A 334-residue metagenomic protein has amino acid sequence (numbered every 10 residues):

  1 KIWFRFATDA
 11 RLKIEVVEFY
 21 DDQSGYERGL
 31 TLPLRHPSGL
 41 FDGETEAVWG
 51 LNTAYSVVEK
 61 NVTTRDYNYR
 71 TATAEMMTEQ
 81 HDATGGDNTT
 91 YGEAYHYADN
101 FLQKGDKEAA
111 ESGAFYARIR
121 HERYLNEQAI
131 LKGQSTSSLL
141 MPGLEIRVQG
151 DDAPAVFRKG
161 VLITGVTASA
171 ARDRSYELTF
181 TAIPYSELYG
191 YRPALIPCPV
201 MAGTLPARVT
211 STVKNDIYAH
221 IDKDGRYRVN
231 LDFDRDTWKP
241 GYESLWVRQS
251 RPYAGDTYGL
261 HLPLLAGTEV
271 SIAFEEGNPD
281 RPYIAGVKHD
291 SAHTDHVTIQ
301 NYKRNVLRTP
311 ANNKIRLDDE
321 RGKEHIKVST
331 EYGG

Functional and structural regions predicted by a protein language model:
K1-E187: Extended, domain-scale alpha-helical bundle/helix-rich regions
V16-E18, I146, T204-G334: Structural signature for extended repeat/solenoid scaffolds and their inter-repeat hinge/linker regions, spanning
Y26-R28, T71, L139-P142, E187-R192 (+3 more regions): Short, surface-exposed beta-strand/loop "edge" segments at domain boundaries and coil↔beta transitions
E46-L51, A202-R208: Polar/acidic, low-complexity leader/linker segments enriched in S/T/G and N/D
W49-A54, D152, I196-C198, D216-Y218 (+1 more regions): A generic local secondary-structure boundary/capping motif
Y55-V57, V200, D222: Extracellular/periplasmic catalytic domains that process cell-envelope and extracellular macromolecules
E127, G133-S135, L195, N215 (+1 more regions): Short, solvent-exposed loop/turn positions at domain surfaces that link secondary-structure elements or cap domain
V148, E187-A202: Short boundary/loop segments of OB/S1/cold-shock single-stranded nucleic-acid-binding domains
